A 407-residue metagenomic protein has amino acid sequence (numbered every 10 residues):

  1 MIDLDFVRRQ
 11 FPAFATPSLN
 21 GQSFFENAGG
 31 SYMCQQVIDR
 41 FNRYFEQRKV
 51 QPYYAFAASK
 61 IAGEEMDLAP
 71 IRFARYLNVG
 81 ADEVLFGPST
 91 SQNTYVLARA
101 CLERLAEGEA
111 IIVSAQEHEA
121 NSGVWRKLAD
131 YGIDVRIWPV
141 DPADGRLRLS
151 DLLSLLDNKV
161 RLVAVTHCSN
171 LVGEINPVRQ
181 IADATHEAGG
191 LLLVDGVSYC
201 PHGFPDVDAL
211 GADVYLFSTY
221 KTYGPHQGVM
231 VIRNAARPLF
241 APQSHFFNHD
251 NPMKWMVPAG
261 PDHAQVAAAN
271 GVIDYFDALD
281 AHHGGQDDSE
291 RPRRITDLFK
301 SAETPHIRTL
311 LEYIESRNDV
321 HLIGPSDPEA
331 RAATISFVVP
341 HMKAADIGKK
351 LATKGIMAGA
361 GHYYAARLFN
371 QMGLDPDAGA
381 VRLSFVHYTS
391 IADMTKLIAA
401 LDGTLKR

Functional and structural regions predicted by a protein language model:
M1-R407: Pyridoxal 5′-phosphate
